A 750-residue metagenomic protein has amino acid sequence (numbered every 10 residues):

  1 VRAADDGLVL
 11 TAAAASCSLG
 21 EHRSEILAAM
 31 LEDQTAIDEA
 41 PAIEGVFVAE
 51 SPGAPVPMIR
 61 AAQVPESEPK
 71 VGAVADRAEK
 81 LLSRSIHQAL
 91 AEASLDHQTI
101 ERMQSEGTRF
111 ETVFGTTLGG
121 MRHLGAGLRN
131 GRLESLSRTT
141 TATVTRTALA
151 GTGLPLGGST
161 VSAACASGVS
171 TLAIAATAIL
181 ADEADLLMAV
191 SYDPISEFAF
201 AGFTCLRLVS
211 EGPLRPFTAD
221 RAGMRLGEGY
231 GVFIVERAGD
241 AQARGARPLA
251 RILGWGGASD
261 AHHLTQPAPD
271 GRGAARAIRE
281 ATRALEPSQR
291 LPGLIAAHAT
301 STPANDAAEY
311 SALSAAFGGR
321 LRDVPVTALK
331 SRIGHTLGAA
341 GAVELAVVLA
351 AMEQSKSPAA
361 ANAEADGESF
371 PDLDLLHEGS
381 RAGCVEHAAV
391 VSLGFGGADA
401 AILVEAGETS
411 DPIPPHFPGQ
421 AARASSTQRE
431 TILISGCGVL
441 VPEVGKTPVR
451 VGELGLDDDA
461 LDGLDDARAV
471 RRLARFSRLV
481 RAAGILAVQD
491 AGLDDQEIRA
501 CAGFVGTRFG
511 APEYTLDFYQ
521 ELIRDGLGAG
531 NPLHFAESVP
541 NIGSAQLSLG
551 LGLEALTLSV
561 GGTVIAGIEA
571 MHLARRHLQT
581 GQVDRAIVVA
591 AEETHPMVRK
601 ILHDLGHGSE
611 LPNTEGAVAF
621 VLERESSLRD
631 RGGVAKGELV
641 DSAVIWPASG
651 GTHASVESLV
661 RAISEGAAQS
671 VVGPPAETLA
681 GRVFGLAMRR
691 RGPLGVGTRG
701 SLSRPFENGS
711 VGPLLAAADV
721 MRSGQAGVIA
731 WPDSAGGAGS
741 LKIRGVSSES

Functional and structural regions predicted by a protein language model:
V1-L156, T177-L180, S196, A201-R225 (+5 more regions): Conserved "HGTGT" condensation-loop signature of ketosynthase/thiolase-family condensing enzymes that catalyze
P155-S162, L556-V560: Short loop-beta-helix segment that forms the pyridoxal 5′-phosphate
G157-A163, D185-S191, R585-A591, G727-P732: A short, small-residue-rich loop immediately preceding and capping a beta-strand
T171: Active-site histidine-anchored catalytic micro-motif
I174, L573: Internal active-site segments that recognize and position negatively charged phosphoryl groups and nucleotide moieties
